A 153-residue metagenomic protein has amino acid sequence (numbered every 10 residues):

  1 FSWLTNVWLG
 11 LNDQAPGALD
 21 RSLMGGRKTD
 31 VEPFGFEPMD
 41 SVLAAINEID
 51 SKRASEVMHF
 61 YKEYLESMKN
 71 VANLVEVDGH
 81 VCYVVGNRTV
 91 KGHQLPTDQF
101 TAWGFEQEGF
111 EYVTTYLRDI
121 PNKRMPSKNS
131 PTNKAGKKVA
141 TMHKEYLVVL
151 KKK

Functional and structural regions predicted by a protein language model:
F1-Y83, N87-K153: Class I S-adenosyl-L-methionine-dependent methyltransferase catalytic core
